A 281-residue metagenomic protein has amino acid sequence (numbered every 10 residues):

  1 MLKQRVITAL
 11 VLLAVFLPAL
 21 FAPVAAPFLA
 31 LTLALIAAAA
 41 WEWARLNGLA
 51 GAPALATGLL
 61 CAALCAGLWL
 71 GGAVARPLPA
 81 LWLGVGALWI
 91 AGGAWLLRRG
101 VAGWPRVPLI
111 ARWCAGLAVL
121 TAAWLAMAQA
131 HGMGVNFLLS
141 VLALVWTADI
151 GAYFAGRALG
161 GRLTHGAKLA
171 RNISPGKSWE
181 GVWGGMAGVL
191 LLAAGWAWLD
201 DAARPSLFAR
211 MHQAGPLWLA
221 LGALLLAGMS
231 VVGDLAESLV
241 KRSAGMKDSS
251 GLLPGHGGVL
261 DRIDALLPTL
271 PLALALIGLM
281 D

Functional and structural regions predicted by a protein language model:
M1-L224: Membrane-embedded alpha-helical bundles of polytopic integral membrane proteins
R157-A158, K241-A244, L272: Re-entrant/interfacial helical elements at transmembrane boundaries that shape and gate the permeation pathway
R242-A265: Interfacial loop-to-transmembrane junctions
L274-D281: Juxtamembrane boundary at the C-terminal end of a transmembrane helix
